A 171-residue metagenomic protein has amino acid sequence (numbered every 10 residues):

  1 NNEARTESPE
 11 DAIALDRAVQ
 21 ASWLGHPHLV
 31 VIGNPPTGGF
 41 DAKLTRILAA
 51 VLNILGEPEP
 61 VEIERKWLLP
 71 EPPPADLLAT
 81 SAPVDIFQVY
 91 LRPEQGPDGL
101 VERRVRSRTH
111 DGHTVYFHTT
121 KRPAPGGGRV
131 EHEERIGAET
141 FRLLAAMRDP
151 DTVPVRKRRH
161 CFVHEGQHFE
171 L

Functional and structural regions predicted by a protein language model:
N1-L24, N34, G38: A glycine- and Lys/Arg-enriched "phosphate-lid" helix/loop adjacent to the NTP-binding pocket of small-molecule kinases
A4, L24-H28, P125, L143: Generic alpha-helix detector with strongest preference for long hydrophobic helices that associate with membranes
D16-H28, Q95-V101: Short C-terminal domain-edge/linker segments immediately following a structured domain
H26-R46: Phosphate-binding beta-loop-alpha motif at adenosine-nucleotide cofactor sites
A49-L171: Phosphate-end processing signature that detects enzymes handling 5′-triphosphorylated RNA and polyphosphate
